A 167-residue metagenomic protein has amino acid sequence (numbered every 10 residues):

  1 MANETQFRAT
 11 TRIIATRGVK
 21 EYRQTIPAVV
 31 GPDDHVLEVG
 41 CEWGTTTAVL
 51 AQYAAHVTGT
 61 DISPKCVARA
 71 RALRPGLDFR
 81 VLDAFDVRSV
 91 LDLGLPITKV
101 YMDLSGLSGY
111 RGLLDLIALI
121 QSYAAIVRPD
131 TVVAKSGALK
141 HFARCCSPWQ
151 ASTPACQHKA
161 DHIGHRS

Functional and structural regions predicted by a protein language model:
M1-G31: S-adenosyl-L-methionine
D33-E42: Conserved class I S-adenosyl-L-methionine
G44-A48: Glycine-rich SAM-binding Motif I of class I
H56-T60: Short beta-strand element of Class I
S63: Conserved SAM/SAH-binding beta-strand->alpha-helix loop
A70-R71: Conserved SAM-binding loop
P75-F85: Conserved SAM-binding strand-loop segment of SAM-dependent methyltransferases
S108-G164: C-terminal substrate-binding/active-site "lid" region of AdoMet-derived donor-dependent transferases
